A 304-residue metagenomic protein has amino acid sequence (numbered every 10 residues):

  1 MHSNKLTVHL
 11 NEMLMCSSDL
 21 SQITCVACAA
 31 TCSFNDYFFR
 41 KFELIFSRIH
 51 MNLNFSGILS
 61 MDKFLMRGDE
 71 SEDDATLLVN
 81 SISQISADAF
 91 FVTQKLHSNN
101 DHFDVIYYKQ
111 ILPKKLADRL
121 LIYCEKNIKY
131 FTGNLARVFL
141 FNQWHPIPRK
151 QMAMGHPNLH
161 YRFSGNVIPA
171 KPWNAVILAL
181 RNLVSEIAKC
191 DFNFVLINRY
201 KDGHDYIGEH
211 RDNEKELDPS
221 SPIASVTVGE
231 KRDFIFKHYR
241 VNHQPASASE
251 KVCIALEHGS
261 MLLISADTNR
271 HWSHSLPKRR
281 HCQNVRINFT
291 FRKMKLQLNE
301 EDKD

Functional and structural regions predicted by a protein language model:
L6, L14-C16, C25-C28, C32 (+1 more regions): Non-heme Fe(II) oxygenase metal-center motifs and adjacent flexible, charged/small-residue loops
